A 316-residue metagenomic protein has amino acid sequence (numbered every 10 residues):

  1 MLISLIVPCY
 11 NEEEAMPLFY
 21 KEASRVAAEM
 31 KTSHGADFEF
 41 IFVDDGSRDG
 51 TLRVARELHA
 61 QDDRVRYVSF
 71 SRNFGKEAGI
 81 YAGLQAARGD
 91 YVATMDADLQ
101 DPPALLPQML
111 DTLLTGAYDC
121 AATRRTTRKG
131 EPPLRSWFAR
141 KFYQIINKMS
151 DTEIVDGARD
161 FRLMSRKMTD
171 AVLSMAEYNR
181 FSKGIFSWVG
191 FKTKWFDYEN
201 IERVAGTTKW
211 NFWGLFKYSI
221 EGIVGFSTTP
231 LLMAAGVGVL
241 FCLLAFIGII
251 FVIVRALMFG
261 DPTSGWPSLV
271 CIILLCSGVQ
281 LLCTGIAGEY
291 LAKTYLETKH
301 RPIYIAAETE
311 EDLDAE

Functional and structural regions predicted by a protein language model:
M1-G130: Structured catalytic core of nucleotide-sugar glycosyltransferases
L5, A23, G83, D98 (+6 more regions): Residue-level signature of catalytic and energy-coupling elements of molecular machines, predominantly ATP/GTP-dependent
P8, V26, L58, F70 (+8 more regions): Amphipathic alpha-helical segments that mediate coupling or scaffolding at interfaces
N11, R162-S165, G238, G278: Residue-level detector of functionally special positions within alpha-helical transmembrane segments of multi-pass
N11-E14, Q100, A104, L173 (+3 more regions): Residues in soluble alpha-helical coiled-coils and helical-bundle/repeat scaffolds
R66-V68, E153, K194: Structural signal for short hydrophobic segments within the conserved structured cores of catalytic domains across
F70-R72, K76-A86, Y91, P103-I185 (+2 more regions): Acceptor/aglycone-binding surface of glycosyltransferases and processive sugar-polymer synthases
F181-E316: Hydrophobic helical membrane-anchoring modules
